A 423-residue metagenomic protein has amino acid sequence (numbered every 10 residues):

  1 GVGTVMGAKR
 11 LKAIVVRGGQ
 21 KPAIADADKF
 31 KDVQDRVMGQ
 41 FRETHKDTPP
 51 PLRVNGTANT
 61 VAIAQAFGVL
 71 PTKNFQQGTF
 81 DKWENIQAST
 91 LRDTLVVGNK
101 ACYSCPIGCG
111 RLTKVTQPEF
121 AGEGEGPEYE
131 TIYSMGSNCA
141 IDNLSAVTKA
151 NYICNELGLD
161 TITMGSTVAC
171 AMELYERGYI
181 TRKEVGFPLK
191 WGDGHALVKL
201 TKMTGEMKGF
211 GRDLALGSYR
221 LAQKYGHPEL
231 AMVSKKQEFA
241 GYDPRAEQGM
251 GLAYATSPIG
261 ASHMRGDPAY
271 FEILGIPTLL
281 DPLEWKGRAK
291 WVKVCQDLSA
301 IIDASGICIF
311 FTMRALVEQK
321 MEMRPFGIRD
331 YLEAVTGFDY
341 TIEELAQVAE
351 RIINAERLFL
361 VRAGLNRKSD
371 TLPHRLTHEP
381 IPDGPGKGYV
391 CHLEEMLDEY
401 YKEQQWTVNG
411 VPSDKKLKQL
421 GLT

Functional and structural regions predicted by a protein language model:
G1-T423: Extended C-terminal regions of large enzymes
